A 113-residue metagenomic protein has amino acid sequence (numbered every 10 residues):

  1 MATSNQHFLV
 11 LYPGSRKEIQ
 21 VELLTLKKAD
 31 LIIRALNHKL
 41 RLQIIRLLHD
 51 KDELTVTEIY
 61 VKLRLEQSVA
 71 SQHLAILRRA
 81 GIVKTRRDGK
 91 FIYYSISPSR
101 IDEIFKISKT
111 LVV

Functional and structural regions predicted by a protein language model:
M1-L36, I82, E103: N-terminal leader segment of winged-helix/HTH proteins
K27-S68, D88-R100: N-terminal helix-turn-helix DNA-binding core of bacterial DNA-binding proteins
E53, G81-I82: Short hinge/loop at the helix->beta-strand junction immediately C-terminal to the helix-turn-helix recognition helix
V61, R78-R79: Alpha-helical residues within the helix-turn-helix
L74-A75: Short, hydrophobic-biased segments on the C-terminal half of alpha helices that form "recognition helices"
I107-S108: Residue-level signal for well-ordered alpha-helical positions
